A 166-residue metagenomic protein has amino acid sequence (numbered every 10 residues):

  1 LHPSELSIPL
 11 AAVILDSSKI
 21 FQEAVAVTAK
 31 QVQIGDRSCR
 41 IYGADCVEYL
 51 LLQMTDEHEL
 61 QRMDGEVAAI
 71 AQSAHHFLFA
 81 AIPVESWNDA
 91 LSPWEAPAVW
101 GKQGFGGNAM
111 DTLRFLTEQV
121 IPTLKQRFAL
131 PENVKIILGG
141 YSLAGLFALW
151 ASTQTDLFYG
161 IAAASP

Functional and structural regions predicted by a protein language model:
H2-S7: Extreme N-terminal basic, low-complexity initiation segments that serve as generic localization/processing leaders
L10-L50, F77-A81: A domain-start/cap signature at the N-terminus of enzymes
D36-R40, D64-A68, L149: A generic local structural motif
R40-Y42, T123, A151-L157: A broad, low-specificity signal for short, low-complexity segments enriched in glycine/proline and polar/charged
A44-D45, L130-E132: Short, flexible hinge/linker loops that cap or flank conserved catalytic cores
E48-A129: Serine-hydrolase catalytic machinery in alpha/beta-hydrolase-like enzymes
V134-P166: Primarily recognizes the serine-hydrolase "nucleophile elbow" in alpha/beta-hydrolase and SGNH/GDSL folds
